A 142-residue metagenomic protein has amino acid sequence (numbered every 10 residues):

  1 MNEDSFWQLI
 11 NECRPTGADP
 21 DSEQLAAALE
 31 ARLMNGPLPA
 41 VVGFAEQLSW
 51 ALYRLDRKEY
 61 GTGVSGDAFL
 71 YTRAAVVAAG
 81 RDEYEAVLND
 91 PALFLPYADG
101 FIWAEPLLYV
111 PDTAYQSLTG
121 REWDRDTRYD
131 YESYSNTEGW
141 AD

Functional and structural regions predicted by a protein language model:
M1-D142: Contiguous interface-forming segments/domains that mediate binding rather than catalysis
